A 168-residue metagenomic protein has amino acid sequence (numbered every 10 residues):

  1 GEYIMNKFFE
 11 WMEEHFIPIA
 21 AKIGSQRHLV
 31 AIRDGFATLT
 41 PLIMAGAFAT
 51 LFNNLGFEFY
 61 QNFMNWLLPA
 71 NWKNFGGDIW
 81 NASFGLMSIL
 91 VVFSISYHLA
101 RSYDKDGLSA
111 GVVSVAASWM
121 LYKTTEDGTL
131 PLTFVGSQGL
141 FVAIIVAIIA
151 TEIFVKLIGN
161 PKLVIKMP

Functional and structural regions predicted by a protein language model:
G1-I4: Short, Lys/Arg-enriched N-terminal segments with co-localized hydrophobic residues within the first ~10-30 amino acids
N6-F9: Short, basic/polar N-terminal leader/transit segment immediately after the initiator methionine
W11-H15, I23: A structural feature that tracks compact, well-ordered secondary-structure segments with a strong bias toward
P18: Short, flexible active-site loop motifs that bind/organize anionic cofactors or intermediates
A21, S25-I165: Early transmembrane hairpin of solute transport permeases
